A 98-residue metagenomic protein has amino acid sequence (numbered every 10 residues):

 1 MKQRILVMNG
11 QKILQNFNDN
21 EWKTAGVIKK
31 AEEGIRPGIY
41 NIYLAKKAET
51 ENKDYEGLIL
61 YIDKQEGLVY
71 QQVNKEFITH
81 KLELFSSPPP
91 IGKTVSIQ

Functional and structural regions predicted by a protein language model:
M1-K47: OB/S1-fold single-stranded nucleic-acid-binding modules and their adjacent gly/ser/pro-rich low-complexity linkers
R4-M8, S87-Q98: Terminal low-complexity interaction tails
M8-N9, N18, I62-E66, Q72-F77: Short, flexible beta-strand-to-coil junctions
L14-Q15, H80, L84, I97-Q98: Generic preference for hydrophobic/aromatic residues in regular secondary structure cores
N18-N20, K53, I62, L82: Intrinsic disorder/low-complexity signal
A31-E66, V95-I97: Structural detector for short beta-strands of small beta-barrel domains
L68-I91: Beta-strand/loop nucleic-acid-binding surfaces
